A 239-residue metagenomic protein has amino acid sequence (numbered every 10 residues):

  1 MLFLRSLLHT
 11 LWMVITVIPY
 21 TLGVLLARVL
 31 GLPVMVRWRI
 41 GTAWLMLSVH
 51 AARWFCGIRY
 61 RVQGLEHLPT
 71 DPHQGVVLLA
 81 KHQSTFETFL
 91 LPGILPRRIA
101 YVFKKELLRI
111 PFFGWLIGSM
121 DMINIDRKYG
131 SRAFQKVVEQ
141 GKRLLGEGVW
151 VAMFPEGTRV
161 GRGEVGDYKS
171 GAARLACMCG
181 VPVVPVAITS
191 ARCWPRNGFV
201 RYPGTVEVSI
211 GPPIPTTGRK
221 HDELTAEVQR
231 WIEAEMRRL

Functional and structural regions predicted by a protein language model:
M1-L30, A43, L68-P69, E223-L239: Membrane-interfacial terminal anchoring regions of lipid-handling membrane enzymes
F3-L7, F134-L239: Non-catalytic C-terminal accessory region of glycerolipid acyltransferases and related lyso-lipid remodeling enzymes
T21-M46, W54-F55, T70-G130: Catalytic core of membrane glycerolipid acyltransferases/transacylases, capturing the structured, soluble-facing
H50-Y60: Transmembrane alpha-helices and immediately adjacent membrane-cytoplasm interface residues in multi-pass integral
A52-R53, I117, L144, A176: A generic structural signal for well-ordered alpha-helical segments
Y60-V62, V208: Generic structural signal for residues in well-ordered beta-strands
E66-P72, Q140-R143: Short amphipathic alpha-helix with an adjacent loop that forms part of the alpha/beta core around
